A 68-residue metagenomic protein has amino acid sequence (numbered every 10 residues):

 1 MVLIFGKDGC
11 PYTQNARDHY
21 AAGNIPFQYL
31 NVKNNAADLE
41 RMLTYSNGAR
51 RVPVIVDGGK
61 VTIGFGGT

Functional and structural regions predicted by a protein language model:
M1-Q28: Local sequence-structure signature of Cys/Sec-based thiol-disulfide redox active-site neighborhoods
K7, Y12, R41-M42, G48 (+1 more regions): Accessory recognition modules or surfaces
P11, N34, T62: Glycine-/small-residue-rich active-site loops that bind phosphorylated ligands and cofactors
N31-A49: Thioredoxin-like thiol-disulfide oxidoreductase module
D57-T68: Non-catalytic, surface beta->alpha helical segment in thiol-disulfide oxidoreductase systems
